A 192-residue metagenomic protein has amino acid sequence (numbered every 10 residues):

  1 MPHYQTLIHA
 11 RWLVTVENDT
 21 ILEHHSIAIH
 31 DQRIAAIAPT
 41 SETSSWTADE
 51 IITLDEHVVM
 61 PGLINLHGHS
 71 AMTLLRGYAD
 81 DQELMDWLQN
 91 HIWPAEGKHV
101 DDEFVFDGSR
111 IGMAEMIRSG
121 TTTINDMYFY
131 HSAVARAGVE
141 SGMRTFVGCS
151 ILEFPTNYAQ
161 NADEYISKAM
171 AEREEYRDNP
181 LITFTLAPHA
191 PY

Functional and structural regions predicted by a protein language model:
M1-W46: N-terminal metal-binding scaffold of metallo-dependent hydrolase/deaminase domains
P2-H9, S44-Q89, R110-R118: Replace "His-x-His-based motif
Q5-T6, E50, T122, R144-F146 (+1 more regions): Structural motif
R11, I27, Q32, E56 (+5 more regions): Divalent metal-coordination and catalytic microenvironments
L22, Q32, A36-T40, S44-S45 (+3 more regions): Gly/lys/ser-thr-rich phosphate-binding loops in alpha/beta enzymes that coordinate phosphoanhydride or phosphate groups
D55, Q82-Y130, P191-Y192: Divalent metal-binding segments
L74-F106, R144-D163: Active-site gating loops and adjacent loop-to-helix segments of metal-dependent hydrolytic enzymes
A133-Y192: Metal-coordinating catalytic core of metallo-dependent amide/deamination hydrolases
